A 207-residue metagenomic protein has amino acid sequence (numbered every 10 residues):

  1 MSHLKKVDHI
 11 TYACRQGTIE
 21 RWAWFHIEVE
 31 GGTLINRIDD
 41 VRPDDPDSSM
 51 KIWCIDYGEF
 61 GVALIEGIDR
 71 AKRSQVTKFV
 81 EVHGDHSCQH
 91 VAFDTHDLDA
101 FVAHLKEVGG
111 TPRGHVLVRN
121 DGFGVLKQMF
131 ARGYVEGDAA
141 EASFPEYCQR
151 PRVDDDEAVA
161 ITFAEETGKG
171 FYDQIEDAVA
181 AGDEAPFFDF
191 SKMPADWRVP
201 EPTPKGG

Functional and structural regions predicted by a protein language model:
M1-N36, P46-G207: Glyoxalase I/VOC metalloenzyme domain signal
D39-D40: Short glycine/proline-centered loop/turn elements that form peptide/ligand docking sites
P43: Short, charge-patterned binding micro-sites
